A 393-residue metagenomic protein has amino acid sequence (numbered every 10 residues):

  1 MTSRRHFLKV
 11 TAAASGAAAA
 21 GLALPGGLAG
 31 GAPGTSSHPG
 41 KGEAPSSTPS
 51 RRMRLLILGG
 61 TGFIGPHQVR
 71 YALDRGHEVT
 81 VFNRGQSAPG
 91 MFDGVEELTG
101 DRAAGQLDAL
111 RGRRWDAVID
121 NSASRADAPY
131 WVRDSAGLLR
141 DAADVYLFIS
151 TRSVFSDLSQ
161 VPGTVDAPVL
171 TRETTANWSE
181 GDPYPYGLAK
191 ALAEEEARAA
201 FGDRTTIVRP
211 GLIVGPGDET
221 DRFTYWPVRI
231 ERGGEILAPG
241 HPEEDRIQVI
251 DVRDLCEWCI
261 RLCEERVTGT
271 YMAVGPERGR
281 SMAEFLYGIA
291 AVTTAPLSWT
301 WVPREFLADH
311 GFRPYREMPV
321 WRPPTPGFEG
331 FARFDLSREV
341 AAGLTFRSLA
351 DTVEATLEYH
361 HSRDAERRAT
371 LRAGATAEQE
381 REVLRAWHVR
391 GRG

Functional and structural regions predicted by a protein language model:
M1-S15: N-terminal secretory signal peptides and thylakoid transit peptides that target proteins across membranes
L58-R75: N-terminal Rossmann NAD(P)H-binding glycine-rich loop of SDR-like oxidoreductase domains
T61, A88-A143, F148: NAD(P)H-binding glycine-rich loop region in Rossmannoid oxidoreductase-like domains and their noncatalytic homologs
R133-A191, A199, T206: Conserved Rossmann-fold NAD(P)-dependent oxidoreductase catalytic core, especially the SDR/UDP-sugar
N177-W178, R229-I250, M272: A conserved pocket-lining segment of Rossmann-fold NAD(P)-dependent short-chain dehydrogenase/reductase
A193-G217: Conserved beta-loop-beta element that borders a ligand/cofactor-binding pocket
G211-T220, G240-R253, G275-R278: Glycine-rich "substrate-gating" loop/helix at the edge of Rossmann-like oxidoreductase active sites
W258-G327, D335-S337, E354-L357, D364-R392: Mid/C-terminal beta-alpha module of Rossmann-like enzyme folds, strongest in SDR-family dehydrogenases/epimerases
